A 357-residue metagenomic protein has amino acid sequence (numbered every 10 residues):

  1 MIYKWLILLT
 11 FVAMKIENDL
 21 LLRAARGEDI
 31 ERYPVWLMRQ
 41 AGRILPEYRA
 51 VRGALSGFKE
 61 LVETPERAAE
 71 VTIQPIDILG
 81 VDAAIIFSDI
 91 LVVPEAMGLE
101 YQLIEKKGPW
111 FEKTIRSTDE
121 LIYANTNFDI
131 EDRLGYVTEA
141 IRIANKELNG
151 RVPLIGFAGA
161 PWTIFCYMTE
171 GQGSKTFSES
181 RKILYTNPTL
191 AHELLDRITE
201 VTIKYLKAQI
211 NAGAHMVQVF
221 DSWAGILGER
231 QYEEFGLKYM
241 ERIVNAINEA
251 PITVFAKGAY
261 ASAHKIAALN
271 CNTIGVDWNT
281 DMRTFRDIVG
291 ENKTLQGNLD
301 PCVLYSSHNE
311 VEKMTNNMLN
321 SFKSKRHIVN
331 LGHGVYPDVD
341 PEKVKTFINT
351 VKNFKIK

Functional and structural regions predicted by a protein language model:
Y3, I7-T10: Short, positively charged and aromatic/hydrophobic N-terminal segments
F11-E105, R242, P341-K357: N-terminal basic, low-complexity leaders that serve as flexible interaction/assembly modules and, when applicable, as
Y48-A50, L99-T114, Y167-S180, G290: Short, flexible, mixed-charge acidic loops at enzyme active sites
A50-V62, T118-I130, A267: Short, basic, glycine/proline-bearing loop/turn elements
A83, E112, P153: Short, flexible active-site-proximal loops enriched in glycine and acidic residues
I90-V93, G108-P109, T118-D119, P161-T163: A short acidic, glycine/proline-enriched capping/turn motif at secondary-structure boundaries, especially helix N-cap
K106-K146: A gly/proline- and charged-residue-enriched helix-loop-helix capping module
R133-K357: Active-site loop segments of alpha/beta catalytic cores
